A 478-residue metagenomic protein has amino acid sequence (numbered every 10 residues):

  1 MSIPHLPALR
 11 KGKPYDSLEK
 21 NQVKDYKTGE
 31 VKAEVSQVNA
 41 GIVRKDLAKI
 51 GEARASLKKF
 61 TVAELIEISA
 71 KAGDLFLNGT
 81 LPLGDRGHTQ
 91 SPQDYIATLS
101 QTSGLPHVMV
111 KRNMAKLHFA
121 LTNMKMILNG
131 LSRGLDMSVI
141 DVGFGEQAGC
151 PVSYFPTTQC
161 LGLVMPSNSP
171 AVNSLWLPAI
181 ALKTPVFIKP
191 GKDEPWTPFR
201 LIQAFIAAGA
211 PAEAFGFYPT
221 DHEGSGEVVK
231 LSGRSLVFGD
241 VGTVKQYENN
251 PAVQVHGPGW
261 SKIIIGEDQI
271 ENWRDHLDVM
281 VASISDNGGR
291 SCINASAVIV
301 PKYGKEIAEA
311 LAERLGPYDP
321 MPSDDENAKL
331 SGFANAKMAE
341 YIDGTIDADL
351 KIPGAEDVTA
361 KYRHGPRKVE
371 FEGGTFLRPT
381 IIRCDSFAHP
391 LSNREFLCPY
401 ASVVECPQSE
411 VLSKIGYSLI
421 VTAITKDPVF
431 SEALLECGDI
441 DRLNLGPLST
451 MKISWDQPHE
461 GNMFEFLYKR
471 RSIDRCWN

Functional and structural regions predicted by a protein language model:
M1-Q147: N-terminal Rossmann-like NAD(P)+-binding subdomain of aldehyde/semialdehyde dehydrogenases
K13-L18, P156-T157, S169-V172, G374-F376: Short, flexible loop/turn motifs enriched in small residues
K13-Y15, N39, N168, D193 (+11 more regions): Short, glycine-/Ser/Thr-/acidic-enriched flexible segments
K24-V35, V62-L77, A210-A212, V281-A282 (+3 more regions): Conserved C-terminal structural/oligomerization subdomain of aldehyde/semialdehyde dehydrogenase
K71, N78, A207-G209, S232-R234 (+1 more regions): ALDH superfamily catalytic-core signature
S132-D278, P458, M463: Rossmann-like NAD(P) dinucleotide-binding subdomain of oxidoreductase/dehydrogenase enzymes
T158, S232, N250-P251, A295 (+2 more regions): Short, well-ordered alpha-helix to beta-strand connector turns
L201-Q203, Y247, A310-L311, A433-G438: Short, aromatic/basic amphipathic alpha-helical patches
